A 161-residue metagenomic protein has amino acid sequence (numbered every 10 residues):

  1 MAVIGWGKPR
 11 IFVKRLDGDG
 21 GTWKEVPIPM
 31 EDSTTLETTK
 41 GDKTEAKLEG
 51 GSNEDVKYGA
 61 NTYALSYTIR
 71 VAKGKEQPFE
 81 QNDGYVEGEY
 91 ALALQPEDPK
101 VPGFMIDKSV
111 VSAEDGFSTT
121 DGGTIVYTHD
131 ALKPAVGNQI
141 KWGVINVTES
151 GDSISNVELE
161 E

Functional and structural regions predicted by a protein language model:
M1-V71, S109-T120: Solvent-exposed edge beta-strands and adjacent loop segments that serve as assembly or binding interfaces
R10, M30, E97-G103, A135: Generic low-complexity segments that are intrinsically disordered, proline-rich and/or Lys/Arg-biased
K47, A72-K75, V147-E149: General structural signal for secondary-structure boundaries
A64-T68, A91-A93, V126-D130: Beta-strand secondary-structure signal
I69-K73, P96-D98, V110, A131-A135: Beta-strand elements of well-folded, non-transmembrane domains
G74-P78, V136-Q139: Intrinsically disordered, low-complexity acidic/polar segments
Q77-G103: Short, acidic/charged, Gly/Pro-enriched secondary-structure junctions
M105-E161: Mixed-charge, glycine-accented linear interaction segment located at domain edges/termini
